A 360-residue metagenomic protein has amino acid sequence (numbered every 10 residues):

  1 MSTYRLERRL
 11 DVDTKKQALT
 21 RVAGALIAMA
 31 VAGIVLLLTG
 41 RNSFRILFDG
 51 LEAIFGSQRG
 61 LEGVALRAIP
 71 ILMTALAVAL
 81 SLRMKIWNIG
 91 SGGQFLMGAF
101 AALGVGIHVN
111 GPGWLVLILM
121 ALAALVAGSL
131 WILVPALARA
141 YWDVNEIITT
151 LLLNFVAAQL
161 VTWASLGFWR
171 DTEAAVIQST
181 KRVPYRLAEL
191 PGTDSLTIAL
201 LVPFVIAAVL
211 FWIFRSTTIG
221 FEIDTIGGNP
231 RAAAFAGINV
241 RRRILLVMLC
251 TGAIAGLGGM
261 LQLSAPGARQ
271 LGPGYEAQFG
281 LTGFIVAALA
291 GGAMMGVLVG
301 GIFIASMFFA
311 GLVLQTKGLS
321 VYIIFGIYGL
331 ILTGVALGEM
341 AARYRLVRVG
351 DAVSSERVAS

Functional and structural regions predicted by a protein language model:
M1-I27, G33-L37, G228, F235-R242 (+1 more regions): Cytosolic-side transmembrane-helix boundaries in multi-pass membrane proteins
S2-M73, L115: Membrane-interfacial amphipathic/re-entrant helices at transmembrane-helix boundaries
R9-L19, A23, L82-S91, G111-I177 (+3 more regions): Short loop segments and helix-boundary regions at transmembrane helix junctions of multi-pass inner-membrane proteins
R21-L37, T74-V78, A99-V105, L125-L130 (+6 more regions): Hydrophobic core segments of alpha-helical transmembrane domains in multi-pass membrane transport and ion-translocation
I34-T39, D49-V109, L125-I147, A232 (+3 more regions): Single transmembrane alpha-helix segments in multi-pass membrane proteins
Q58, E146-S216, R243, R269-Q270 (+1 more regions): Transmembrane helix-bundle core of multi-pass membrane transporters and related energy-transducing complexes
P191-R269, M294-V299: Helix-loop-helix "hairpin" substructures at the membrane interface of multi-pass membrane proteins
L249, A255, A265-G329: Transmembrane alpha-helical segments in multi-pass inner-membrane proteins
